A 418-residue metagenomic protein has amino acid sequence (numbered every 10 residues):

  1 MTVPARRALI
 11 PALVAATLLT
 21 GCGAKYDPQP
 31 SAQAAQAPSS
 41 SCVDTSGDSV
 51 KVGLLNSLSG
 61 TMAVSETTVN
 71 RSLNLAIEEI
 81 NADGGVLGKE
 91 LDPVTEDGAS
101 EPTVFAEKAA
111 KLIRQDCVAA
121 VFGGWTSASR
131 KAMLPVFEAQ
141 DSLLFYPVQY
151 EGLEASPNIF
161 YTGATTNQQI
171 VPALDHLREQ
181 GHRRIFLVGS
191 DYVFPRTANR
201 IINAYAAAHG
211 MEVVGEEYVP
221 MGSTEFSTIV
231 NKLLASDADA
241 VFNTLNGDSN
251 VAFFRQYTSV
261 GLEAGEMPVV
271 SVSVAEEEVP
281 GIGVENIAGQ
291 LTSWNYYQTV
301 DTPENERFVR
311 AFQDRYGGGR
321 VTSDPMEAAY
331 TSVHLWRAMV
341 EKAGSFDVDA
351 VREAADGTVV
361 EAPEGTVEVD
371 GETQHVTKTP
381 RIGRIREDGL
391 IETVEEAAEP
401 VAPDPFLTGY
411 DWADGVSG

Functional and structural regions predicted by a protein language model:
C22-A32: Bacterial lipoprotein signal-peptidase II cleavage site
P28, A37-P38, V64-R71, G84-L153 (+2 more regions): Beta-alpha junction/loop-to-helix N-cap segments that form part of ligand/metal-binding clefts
Q36-N74, E96-T103, W125, G189-R196 (+3 more regions): Extracytoplasmic "Venus flytrap"
T45, R71-P93, A207-G210: Signal peptide-proximal N-terminal region of secreted/periplasmic/extracellular or secretory-lumen proteins
E107, E151-G152, P157-V260, T299-R307: Extracellular/periplasmic Venus flytrap/periplasmic-binding protein
L112-W125, F145-P147, F186-G189, D237-G247 (+3 more regions): Periplasmic-binding protein-like
Y257-Y330, E341-F346, A397-G418: Extracellular/periplasmic periplasmic-binding protein-like sensory domains
D314-S323, R337-E395, E399: Segments of small-molecule ligand-sensing domains
